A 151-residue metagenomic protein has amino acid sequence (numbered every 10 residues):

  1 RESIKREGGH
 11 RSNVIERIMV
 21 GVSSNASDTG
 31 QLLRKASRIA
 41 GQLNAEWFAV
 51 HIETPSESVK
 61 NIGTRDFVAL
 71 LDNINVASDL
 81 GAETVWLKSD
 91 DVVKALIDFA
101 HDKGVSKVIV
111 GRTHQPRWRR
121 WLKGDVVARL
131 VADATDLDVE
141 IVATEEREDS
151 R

Functional and structural regions predicted by a protein language model:
R1-S150: Structured cytosolic domains appended to multi-pass membrane proteins
